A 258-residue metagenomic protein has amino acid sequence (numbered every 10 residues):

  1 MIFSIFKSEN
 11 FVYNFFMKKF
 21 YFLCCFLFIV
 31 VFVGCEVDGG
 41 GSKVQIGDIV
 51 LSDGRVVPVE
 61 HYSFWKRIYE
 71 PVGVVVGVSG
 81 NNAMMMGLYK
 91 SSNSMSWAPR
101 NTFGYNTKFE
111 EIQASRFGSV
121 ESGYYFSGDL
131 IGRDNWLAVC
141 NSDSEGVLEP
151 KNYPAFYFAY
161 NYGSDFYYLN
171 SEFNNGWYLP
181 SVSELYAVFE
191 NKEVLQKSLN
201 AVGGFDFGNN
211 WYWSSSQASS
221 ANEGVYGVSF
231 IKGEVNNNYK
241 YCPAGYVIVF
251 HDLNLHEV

Functional and structural regions predicted by a protein language model:
I2, N14-F20: Positively charged n-region of N-terminal signal peptides that target proteins for export
Y21-L27: Sec-dependent signal peptide hydrophobic core
C35-F173, Y241-V258: Short, compositionally biased
V37-I46, Y162, V182-V258: C-terminal, surface-exposed recognition/capping segments
N170-Y178, S183-L185: Mid-length scaffold segments of soluble, non-membrane domains
